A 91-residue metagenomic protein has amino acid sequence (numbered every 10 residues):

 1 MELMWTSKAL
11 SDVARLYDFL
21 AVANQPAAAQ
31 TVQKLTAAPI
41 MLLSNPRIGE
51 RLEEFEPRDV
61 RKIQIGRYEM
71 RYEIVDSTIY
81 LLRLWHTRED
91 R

Functional and structural regions predicted by a protein language model:
M1-E2, R91: Absolute protein N-terminus
E2-V60, T78: Basic, Lys/Arg-enriched alpha-helical interface segments
I65-R91: Enriched for short, Lys/Arg-rich terminal
